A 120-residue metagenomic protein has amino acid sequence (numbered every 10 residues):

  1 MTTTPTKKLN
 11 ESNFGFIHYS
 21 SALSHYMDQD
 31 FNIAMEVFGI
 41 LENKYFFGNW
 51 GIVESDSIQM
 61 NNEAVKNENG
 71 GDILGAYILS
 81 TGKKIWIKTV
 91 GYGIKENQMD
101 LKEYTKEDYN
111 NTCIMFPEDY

Functional and structural regions predicted by a protein language model:
M1-I73: Compact soluble domain cores
A64, N69-Y120: Short, compact, well-ordered microdomains
